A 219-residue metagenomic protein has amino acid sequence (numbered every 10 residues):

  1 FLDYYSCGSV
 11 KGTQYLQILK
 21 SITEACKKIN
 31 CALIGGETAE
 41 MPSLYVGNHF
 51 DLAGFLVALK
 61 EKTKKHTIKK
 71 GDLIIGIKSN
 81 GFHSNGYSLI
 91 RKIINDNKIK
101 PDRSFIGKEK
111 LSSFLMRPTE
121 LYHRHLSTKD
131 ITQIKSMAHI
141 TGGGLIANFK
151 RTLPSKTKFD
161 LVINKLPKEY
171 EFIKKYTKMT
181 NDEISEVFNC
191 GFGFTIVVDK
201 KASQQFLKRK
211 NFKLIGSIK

Functional and structural regions predicted by a protein language model:
F1-S88, S217: Glycine-rich anion-binding loops of enzyme active sites
T13-A32, L44-F50, K100-M116, E120-K219: Glycine-/charge-enriched secondary-structure boundary and capping motifs
Y87-K98: Short, compositionally biased
